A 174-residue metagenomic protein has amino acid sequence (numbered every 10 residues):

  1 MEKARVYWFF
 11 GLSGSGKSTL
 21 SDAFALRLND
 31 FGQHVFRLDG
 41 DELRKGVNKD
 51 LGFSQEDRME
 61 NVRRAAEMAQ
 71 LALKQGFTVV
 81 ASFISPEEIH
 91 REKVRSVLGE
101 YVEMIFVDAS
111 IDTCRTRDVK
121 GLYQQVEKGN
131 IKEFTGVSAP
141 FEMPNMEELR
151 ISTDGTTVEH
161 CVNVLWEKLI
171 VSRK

Functional and structural regions predicted by a protein language model:
M1-V6: Extreme N-terminal, non-catalytic leader segments that precede Walker-type/kinase nucleotide-binding cores
F9: Hydrophobic anchor at the beta1->P-loop junction of P-loop NTPases
S13: The conserved Walker
K17: Conserved lysine of the Walker
S21-E67: Conserved substrate/cofactor phosphate-moiety recognition/catalytic segment in nucleotide-dependent phosphotransferases
R37, V102-F106, E148-R150: Conserved beta-strand scaffold positions in the cores of enzyme catalytic domains, especially in NTP/NDP-utilizing
G46, D50-G52, A69-E127, E133: ATP-dependent NMP and nucleoside kinases share a basic, alpha-helical "lid"
D108-I111, T116-V164, V171-K174: Small-molecule kinase domains that catalyze NTP-dependent phosphoryl transfer to phosphate-bearing small molecules
